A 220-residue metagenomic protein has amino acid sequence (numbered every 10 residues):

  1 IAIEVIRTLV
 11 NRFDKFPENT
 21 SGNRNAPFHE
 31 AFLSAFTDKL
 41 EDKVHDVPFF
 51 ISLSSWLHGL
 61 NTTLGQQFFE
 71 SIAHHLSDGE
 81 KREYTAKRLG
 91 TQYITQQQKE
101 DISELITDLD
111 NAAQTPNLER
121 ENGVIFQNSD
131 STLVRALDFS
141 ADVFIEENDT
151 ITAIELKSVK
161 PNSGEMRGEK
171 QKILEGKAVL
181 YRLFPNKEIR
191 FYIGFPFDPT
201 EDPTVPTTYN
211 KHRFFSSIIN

Functional and structural regions predicted by a protein language model:
I1-Y93: Nuclease-adjacent, charged terminal/linker segments that flank catalytic cores
L57-L60, F126-T132, S158-G164: Surface-exposed cleft-lining segments at the edges of enzyme active sites
H74, G90-Q97, D101-S103, F184 (+1 more regions): Intrinsically disordered, low-complexity Ser/Thr/Pro/Gly-rich regulatory segments
S77, A141-K160: Conserved catalytic cores of phosphodiester-cleaving nucleases, focusing on short active-site segments
L89-N148: Active-site metal-binding core of divalent-cation-utilizing nuclease and nuclease-like domains
S158-Y181: Mg2+/Mn2+-dependent nuclease catalytic core
S163, E188-N220: Domain-level recognition of nuclease-like catalytic cores that cleave nucleotide substrates
L180-E188: Flexible helix-coil linker/hinge segments at domain or subdomain boundaries
